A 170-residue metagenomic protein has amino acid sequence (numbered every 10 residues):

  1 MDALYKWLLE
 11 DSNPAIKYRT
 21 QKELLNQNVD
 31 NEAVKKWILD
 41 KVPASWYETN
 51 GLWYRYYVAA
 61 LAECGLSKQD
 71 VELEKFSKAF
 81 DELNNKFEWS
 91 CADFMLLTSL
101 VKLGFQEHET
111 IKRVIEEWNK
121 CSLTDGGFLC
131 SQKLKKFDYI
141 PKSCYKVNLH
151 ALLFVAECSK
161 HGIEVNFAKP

Functional and structural regions predicted by a protein language model:
M1-P170: Preference for long, amphipathic alpha-helical scaffolds in soluble/luminal domains and all-alpha bundles
